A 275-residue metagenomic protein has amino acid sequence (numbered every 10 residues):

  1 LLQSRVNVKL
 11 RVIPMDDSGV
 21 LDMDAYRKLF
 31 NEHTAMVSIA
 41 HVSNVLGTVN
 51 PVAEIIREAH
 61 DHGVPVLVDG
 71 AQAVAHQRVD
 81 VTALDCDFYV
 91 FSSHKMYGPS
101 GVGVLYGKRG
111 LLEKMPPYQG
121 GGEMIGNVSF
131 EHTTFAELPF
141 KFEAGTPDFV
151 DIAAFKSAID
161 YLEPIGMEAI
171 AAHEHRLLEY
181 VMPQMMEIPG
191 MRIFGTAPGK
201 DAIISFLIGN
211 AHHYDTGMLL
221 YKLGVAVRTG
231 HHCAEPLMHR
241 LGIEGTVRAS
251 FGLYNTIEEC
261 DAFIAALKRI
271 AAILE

Functional and structural regions predicted by a protein language model:
L1-E275: Pyridoxal 5′-phosphate
